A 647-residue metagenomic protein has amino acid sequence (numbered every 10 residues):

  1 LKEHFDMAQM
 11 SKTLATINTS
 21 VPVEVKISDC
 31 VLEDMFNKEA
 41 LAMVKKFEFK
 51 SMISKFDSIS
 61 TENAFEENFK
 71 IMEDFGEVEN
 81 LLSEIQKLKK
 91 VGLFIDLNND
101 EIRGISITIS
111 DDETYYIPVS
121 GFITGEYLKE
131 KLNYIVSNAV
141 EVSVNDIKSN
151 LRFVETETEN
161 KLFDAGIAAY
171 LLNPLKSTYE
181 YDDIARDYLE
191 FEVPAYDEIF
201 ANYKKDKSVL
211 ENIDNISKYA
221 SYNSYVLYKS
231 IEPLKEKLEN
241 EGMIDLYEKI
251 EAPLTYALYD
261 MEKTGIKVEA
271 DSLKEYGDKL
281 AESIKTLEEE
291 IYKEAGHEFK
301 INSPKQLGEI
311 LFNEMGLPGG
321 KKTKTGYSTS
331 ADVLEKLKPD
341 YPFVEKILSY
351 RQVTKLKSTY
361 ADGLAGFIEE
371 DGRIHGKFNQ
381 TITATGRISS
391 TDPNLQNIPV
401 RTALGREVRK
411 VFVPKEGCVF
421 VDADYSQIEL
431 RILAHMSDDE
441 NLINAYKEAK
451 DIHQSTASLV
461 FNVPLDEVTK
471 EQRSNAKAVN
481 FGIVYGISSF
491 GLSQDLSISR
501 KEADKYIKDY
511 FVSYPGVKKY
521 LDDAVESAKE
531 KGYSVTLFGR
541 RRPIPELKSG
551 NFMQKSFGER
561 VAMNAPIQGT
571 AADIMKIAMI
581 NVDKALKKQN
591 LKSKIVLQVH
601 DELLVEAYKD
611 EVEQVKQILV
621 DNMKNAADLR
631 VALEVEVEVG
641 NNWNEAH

Functional and structural regions predicted by a protein language model:
K2-G121, N138-I147, Y203-A403, V413 (+7 more regions): Conserved "right-hand" nucleotidyltransferase catalytic core of DNA-directed polymerases
I105, I147-E157, G166-L175, A185-Y188 (+2 more regions): Short active-site loop/helix that positions an aromatic residue
F122-E126, L162-Y225: Short alpha-helix plus adjacent loop in nuclease-associated cores
G125-A139: Short, basic/hydrophobic alpha-helical segments
V140, V144, R409-L433, N441-K477: Conserved catalytic alpha/beta cores of large enzymes that bind or transform nucleotide phosphates and polynucleotides
D206-V209, K263, H375-G376, Q380-T383 (+2 more regions): Conserved catalytic core of nucleic-acid polymerases
L238-I250, L254, I574, A578-V599 (+1 more regions): Active-site palm subdomain of RNA-directed nucleic acid polymerases
E282-E289, K293-E345, V512-N564, E606 (+1 more regions): C-terminal polymerase-core module
